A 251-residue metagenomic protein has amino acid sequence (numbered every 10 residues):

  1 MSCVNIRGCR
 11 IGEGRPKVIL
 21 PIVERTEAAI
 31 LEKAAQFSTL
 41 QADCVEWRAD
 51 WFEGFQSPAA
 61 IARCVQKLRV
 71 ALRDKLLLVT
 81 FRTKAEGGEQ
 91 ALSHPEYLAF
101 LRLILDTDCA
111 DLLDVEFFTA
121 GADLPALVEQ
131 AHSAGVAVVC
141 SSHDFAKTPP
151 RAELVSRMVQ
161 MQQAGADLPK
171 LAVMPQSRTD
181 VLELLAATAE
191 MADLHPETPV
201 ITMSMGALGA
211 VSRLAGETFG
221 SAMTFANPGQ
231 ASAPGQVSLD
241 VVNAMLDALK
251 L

Functional and structural regions predicted by a protein language model:
S2-C3, E13-S133, H143-T148: Active-site beta->alpha loop and helix N-cap motifs at the rims of alpha/beta catalytic domains
R7: Glycine-/acidic-rich phosphate or pyrophosphate-binding loops and their flanking alpha/beta elements
L112, F117-L251: Catalytic alpha/beta core domains of metabolic enzymes, predominantly
